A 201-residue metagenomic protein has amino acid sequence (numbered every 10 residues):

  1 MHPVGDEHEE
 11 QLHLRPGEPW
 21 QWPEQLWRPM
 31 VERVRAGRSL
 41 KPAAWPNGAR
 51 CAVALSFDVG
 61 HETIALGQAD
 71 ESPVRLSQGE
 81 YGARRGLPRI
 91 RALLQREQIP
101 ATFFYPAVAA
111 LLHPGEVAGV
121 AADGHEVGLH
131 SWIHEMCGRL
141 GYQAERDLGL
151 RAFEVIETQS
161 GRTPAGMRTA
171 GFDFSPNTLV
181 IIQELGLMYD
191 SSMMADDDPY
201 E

Functional and structural regions predicted by a protein language model:
H2-G166, G171-E201: Catalytic alpha-helical scaffold of carbohydrate-active enzymes acting on polysaccharides/glycoconjugates
